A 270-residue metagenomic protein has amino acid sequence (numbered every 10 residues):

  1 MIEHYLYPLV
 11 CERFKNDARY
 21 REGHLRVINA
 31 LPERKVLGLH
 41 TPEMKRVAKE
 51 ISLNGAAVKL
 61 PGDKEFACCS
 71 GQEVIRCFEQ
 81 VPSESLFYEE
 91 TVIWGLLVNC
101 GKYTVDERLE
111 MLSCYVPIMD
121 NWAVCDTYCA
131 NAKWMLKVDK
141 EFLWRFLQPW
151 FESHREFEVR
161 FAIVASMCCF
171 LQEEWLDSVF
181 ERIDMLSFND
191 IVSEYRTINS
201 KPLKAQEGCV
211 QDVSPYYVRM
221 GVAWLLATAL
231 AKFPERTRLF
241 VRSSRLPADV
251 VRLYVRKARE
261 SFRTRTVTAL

Functional and structural regions predicted by a protein language model:
M1-L270: Alpha-helical scaffold domains
